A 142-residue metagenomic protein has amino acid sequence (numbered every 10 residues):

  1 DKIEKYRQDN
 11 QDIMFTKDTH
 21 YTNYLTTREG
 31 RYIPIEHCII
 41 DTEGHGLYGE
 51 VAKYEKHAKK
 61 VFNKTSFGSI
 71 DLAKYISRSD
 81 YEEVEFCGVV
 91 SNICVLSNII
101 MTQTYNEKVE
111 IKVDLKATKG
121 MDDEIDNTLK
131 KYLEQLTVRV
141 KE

Functional and structural regions predicted by a protein language model:
D1: Short amphipathic alpha-helical segment that frequently serves as the phosphate-/nucleotide-binding helix
E4-D12, T27-E142: Active-site-adjacent betaalpha module
N10-N23: PIN/NYN-family metal-dependent endoribonuclease catalytic core
